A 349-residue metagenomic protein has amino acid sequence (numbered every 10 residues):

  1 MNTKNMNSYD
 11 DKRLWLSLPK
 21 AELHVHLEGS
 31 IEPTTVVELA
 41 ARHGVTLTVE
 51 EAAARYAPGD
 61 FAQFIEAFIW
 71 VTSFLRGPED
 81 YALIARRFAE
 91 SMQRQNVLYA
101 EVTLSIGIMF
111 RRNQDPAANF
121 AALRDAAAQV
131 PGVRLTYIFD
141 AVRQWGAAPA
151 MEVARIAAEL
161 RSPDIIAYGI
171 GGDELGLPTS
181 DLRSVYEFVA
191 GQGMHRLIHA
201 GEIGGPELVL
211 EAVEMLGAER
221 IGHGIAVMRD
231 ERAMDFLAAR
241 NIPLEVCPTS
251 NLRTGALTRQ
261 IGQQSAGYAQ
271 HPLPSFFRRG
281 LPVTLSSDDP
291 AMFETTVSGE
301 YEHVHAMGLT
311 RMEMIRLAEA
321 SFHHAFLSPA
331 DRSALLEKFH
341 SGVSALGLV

Functional and structural regions predicted by a protein language model:
N2-M194, I203-E207, M215-R220, A226-P243 (+1 more regions): Metal-cofactor-binding active-site regions of metalloenzymes
